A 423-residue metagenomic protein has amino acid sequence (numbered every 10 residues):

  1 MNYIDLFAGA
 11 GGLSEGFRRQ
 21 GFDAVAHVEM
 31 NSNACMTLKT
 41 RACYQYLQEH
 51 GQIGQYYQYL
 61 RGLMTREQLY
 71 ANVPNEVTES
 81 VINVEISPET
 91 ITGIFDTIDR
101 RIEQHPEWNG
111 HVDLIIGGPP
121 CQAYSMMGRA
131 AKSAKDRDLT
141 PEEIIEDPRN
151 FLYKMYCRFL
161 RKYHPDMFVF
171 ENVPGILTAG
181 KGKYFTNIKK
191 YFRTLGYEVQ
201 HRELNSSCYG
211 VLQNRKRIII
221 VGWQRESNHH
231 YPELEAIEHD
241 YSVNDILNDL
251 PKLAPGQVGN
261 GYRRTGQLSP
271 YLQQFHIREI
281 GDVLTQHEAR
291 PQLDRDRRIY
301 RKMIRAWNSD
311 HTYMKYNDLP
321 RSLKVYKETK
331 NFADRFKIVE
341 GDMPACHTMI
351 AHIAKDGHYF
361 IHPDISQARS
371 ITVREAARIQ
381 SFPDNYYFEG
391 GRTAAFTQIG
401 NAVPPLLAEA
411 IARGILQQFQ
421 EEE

Functional and structural regions predicted by a protein language model:
N2, A8-H164, P174-T178, K183: Core alpha/beta nucleotide-donor-binding catalytic domains of modification enzymes
G9, L38, I115-G118, Y156 (+7 more regions): Conserved small-residue
R41-A42, Q52, A236-I237, D364-Q367: Short Gly/aromatic-enriched secondary-structure transition segments
I94-H105, E203-S207, N331-R335: Short alpha-helical segments and helix-capping/turn motifs at coil-helix boundaries
H105-W108, M126-L323: Class I S-adenosyl-L-methionine
Q122-M126, S227-N228, P255, A354-Y359 (+1 more regions): Short, acidic Gly/Pro/Ser/Thr-rich loop/turn segments
Y271-E423: C-terminal target-recognition/interaction regions appended to catalytic cores
